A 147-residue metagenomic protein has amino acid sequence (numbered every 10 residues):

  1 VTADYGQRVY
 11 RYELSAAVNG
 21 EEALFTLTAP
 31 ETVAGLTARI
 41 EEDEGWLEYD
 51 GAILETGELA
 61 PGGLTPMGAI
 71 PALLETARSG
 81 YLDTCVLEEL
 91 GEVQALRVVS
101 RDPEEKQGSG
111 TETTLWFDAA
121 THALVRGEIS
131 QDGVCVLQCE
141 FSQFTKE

Functional and structural regions predicted by a protein language model:
V1-V9, A23-L24: A short, Trp-centered hydrophobic/proline-enriched beta-strand micro-motif
Q7, V18-E21, A120: Edge/loop elements at the starts and ends of beta-strands within beta-rich repeat scaffolds
Q7-V9, T28-A34, G133-V136: Solvent-exposed loop/turn segments connecting transmembrane beta-strands in outer-membrane beta-barrel proteins
R11, G20-E22, V33, E42 (+3 more regions): Extracytoplasmic
L14-V18, A38-R39, D83-G91, L115: Short, exposed beta-strand/loop patches in secreted or surface proteins that constitute
S15-A69: An acidic-aromatic
T26, V86-E147: Gly/Pro-enriched, hydrophobic low-complexity segments that function as extracytoplasmic propeptides/linkers
L47-K106, T111: Flexible, processing/modification-adjacent segments and terminal tails in exported/periplasmic/extracellular proteins
